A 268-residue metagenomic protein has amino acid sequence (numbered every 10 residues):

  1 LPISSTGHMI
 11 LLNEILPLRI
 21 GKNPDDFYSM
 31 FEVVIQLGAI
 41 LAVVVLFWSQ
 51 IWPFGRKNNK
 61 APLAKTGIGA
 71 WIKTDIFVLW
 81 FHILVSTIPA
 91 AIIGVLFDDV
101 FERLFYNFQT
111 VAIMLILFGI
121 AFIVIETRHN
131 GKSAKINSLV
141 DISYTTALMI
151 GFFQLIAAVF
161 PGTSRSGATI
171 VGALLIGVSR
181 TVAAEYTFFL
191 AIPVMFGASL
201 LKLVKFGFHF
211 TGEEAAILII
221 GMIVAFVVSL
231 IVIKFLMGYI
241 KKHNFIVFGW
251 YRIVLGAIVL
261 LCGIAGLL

Functional and structural regions predicted by a protein language model:
L1-L268: Multi-pass membrane proteins that catalyze or facilitate reactions on polyprenyl-/lipid-phosphate substrates and their
